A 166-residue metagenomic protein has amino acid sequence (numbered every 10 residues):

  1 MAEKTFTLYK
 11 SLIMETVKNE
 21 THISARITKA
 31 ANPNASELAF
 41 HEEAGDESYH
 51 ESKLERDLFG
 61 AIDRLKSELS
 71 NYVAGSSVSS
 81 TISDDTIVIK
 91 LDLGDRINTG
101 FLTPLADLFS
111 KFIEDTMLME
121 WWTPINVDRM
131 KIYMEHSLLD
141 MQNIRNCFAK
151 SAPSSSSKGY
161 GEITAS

Functional and structural regions predicted by a protein language model:
M1-L102, N143-K150, K158-S166: Conserved short "hinge" loops at termini or chain/domain junctions
E37-H41, M117-W122: Short helix/strand-capping connector loops at secondary-structure junctions
L65, E120-I125: Generic structural signal for hydrophobic core residues of well-folded globular domains
D107-T116, E120: Elongated alpha-helical scaffolds
I125, M141-Q142: Mixed-charge, glycine-accented linear interaction segment located at domain edges/termini
N126-H136: Short conserved catalytic/interaction loops centered on acidic-Pro-aromatic/His motifs
